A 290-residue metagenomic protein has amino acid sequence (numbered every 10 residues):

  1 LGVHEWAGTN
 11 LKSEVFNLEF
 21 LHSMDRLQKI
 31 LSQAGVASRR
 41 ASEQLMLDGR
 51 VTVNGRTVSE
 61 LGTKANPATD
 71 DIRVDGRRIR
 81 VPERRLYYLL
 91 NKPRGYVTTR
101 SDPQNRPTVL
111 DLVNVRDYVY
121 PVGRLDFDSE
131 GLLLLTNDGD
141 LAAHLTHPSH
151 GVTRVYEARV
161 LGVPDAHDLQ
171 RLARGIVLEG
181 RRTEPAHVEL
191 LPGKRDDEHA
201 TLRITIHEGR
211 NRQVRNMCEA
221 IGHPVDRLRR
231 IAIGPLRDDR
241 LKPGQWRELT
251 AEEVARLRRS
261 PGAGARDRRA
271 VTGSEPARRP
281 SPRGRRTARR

Functional and structural regions predicted by a protein language model:
L1, S13-F16: Intrinsic disorder
L1-G2, G35: Generic alpha-helix initiation/capping and coil-helix boundary signal
H22-R290: Basic, flexible Lys/Arg- and Gly-enriched helix-loop patches that mediate nucleic-acid binding at interfaces with rRNA
